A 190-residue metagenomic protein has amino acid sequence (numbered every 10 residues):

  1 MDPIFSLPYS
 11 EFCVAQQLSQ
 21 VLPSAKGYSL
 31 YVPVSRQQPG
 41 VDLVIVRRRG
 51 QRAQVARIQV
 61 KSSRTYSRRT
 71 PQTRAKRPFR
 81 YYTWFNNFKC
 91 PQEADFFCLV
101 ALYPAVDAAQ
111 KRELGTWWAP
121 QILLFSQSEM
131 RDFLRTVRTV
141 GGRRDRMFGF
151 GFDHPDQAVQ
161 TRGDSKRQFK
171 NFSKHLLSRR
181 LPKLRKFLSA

Functional and structural regions predicted by a protein language model:
M1-P39, V44-A190: Mixed-charge (Asp/Glu-Lys/Arg
